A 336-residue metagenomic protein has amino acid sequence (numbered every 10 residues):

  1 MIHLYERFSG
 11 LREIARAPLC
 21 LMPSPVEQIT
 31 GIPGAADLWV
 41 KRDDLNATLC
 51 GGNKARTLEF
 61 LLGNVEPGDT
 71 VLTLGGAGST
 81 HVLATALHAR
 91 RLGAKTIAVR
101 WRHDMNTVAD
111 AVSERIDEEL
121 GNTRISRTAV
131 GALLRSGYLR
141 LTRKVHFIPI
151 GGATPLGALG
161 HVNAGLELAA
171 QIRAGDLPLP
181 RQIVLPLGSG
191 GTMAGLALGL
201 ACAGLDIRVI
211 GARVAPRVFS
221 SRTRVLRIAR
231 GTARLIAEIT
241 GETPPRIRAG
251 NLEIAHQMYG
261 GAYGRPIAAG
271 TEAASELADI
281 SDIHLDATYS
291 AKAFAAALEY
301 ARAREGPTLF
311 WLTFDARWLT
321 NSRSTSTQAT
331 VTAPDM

Functional and structural regions predicted by a protein language model:
M1-M336: PLP-dependent amino-acid enzyme catalytic core
